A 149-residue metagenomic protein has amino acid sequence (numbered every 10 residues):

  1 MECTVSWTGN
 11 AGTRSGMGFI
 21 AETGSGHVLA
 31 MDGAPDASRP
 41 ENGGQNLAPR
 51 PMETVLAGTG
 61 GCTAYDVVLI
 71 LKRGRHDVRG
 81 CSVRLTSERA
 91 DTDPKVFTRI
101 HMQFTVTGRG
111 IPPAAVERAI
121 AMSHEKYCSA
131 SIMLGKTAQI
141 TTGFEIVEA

Functional and structural regions predicted by a protein language model:
M1-A57, V68-A149: Extended beta-strand/beta-hairpin segments
